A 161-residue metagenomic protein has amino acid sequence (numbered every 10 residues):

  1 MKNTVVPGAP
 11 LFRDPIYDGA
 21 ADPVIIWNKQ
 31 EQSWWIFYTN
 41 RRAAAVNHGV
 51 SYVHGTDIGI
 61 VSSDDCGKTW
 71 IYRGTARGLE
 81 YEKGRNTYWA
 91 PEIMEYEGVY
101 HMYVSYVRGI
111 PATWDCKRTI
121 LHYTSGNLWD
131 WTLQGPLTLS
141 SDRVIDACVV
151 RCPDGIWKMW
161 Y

Functional and structural regions predicted by a protein language model:
M1-Y161: Carbohydrate-active catalytic/glycan-binding domains of CAZyme proteins, especially the secreted or lumenal ectodomains
